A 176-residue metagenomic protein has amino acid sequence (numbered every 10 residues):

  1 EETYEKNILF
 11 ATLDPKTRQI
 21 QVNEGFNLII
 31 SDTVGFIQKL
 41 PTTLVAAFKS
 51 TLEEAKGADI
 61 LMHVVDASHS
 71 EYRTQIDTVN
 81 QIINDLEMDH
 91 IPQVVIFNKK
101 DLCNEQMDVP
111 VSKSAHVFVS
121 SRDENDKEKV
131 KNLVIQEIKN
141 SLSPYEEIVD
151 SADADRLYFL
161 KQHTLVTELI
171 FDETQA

Functional and structural regions predicted by a protein language model:
E1-K56: Conserved G1/Walker A P-loop phosphate-binding module
N7, P41-T42, S70-R73, S120-E124: Ordered, soluble secondary-structure elements with a strong preference for glycine-centered loop motifs and nearby
N23-N27, F48-F118, L160: Conserved C-terminal guanine-recognition region of P-loop GTPase G domains, centered on the G4
Q38, E128, Y158: Alpha-helical elements of the RecA-like P-loop NTPase motor core of helicases
D89-V94, K99-S151, D155: Canonical P-loop GTPase G-domain recognition
S143-A176: NTP-binding/hydrolysis catalytic cores, primarily Walker-type P-loop NTPases
